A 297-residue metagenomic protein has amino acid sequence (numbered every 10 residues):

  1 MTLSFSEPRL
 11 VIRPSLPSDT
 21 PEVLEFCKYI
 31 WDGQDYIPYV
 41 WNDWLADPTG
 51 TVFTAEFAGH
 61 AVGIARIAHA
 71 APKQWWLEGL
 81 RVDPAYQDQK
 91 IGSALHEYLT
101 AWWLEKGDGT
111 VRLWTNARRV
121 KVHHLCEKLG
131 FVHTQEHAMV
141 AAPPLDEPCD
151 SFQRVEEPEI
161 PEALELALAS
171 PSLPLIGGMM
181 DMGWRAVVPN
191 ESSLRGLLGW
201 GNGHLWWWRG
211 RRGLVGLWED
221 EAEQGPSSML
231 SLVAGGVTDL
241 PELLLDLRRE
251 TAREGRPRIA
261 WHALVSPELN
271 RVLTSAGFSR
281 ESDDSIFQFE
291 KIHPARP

Functional and structural regions predicted by a protein language model:
L3, T20, C27-R66, S172-W207: Active-site rim helix/loop that mediates acceptor-substrate recognition in acyltransferases
T54, H60-A68, W76, R81 (+1 more regions): Conserved beta-strand in the GNAT
H69, R112-T115, V132-D146, S279-I292: Conserved catalytic-core motifs of GNAT/GCN5-like acyltransferases
H69-L77, Q87, E219-S231, R280-S285: A conserved beta-turn-beta hairpin within the catalytic core of GNAT-like acetyltransferases that forms part
V82, D88-W102, H124, T238-R249: Conserved acetyl-CoA-binding loop-helix of GNAT-fold acetyltransferases
S93, E105, A117-Q135, V265-E281: Conserved active-site alpha-helix within GNAT-family acetyltransferase domains
W103-R118, L125, R253-L264: Conserved GNAT acetyl-CoA-binding A-motif
L129-Q224: Amide-forming acyltransferase catalytic core, primarily the GNAT-like/NAT-type and related acyltransferase folds
